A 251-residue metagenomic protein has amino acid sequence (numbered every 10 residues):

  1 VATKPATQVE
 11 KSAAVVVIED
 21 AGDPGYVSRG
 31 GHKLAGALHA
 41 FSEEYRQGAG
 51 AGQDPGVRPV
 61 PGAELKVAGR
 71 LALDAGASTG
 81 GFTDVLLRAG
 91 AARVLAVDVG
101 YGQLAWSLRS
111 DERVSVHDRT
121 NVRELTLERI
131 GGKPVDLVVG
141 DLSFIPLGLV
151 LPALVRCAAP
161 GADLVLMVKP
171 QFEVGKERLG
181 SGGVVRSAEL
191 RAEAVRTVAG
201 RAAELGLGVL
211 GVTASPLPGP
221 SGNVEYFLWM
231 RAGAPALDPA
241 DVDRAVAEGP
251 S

Functional and structural regions predicted by a protein language model:
V1-F41: S4-like RNA-binding module at protein N-termini
G50, V67-S78: Conserved class I S-adenosyl-L-methionine
S78, F82-T83, G100: Residues at the N-terminus of the alpha-helix immediately C-terminal to the conserved SAM/SAH-binding loop
L87-R93: Conserved S-adenosyl-L-methionine
L95-I145, L149: S-adenosyl-L-methionine
G148-D163: A short glycine-rich, Lys/Arg-flanked "PGG" loop and its adjoining helix->strand segment in the class I
P170-S187: Short, glycine-/aromatic-enriched active-site segment of Class I SAM-dependent methyltransferases
V224, W229-S251: Flexible, glycine-/basic-rich loop-and-beta segments that form/coincide with the SAM-dependent methyltransferase
